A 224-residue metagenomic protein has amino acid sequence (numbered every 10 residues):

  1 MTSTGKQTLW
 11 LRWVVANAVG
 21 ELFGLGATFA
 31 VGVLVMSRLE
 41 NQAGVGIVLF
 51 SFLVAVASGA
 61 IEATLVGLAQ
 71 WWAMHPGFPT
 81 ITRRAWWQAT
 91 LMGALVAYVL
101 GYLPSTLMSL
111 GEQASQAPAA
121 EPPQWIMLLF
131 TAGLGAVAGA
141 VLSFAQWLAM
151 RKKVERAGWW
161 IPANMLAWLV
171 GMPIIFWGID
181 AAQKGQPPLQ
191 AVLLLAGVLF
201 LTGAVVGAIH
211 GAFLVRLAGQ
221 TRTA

Functional and structural regions predicted by a protein language model:
M1-A224: Juxtamembrane/disordered regions of integral membrane proteins
